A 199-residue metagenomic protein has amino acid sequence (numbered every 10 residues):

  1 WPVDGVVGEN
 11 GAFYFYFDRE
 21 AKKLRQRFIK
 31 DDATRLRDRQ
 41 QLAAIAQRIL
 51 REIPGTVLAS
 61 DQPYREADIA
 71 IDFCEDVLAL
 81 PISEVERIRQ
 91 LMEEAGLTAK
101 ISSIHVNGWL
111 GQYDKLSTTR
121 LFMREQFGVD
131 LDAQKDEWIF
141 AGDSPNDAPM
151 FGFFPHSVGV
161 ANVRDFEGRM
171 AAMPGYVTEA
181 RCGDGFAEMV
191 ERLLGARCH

Functional and structural regions predicted by a protein language model:
W1-D61: Active-site phosphate-binding/coordination module
W1-P2, N10, A95, F153-F154 (+1 more regions): Short, structured coil segments at secondary-structure junctions
W1-V3, K23-Q26, D76-V77, T118 (+1 more regions): Short, hinge-like loop/turn segments at secondary-structure boundaries
V7-N10, D18, Q62, S103 (+2 more regions): Residues at the C-termini of beta-strands that transition into short coil/loop
F13-Y16, Y64-A67, V106-G108, C182-A187: A short acidic, often aromatic-flanked loop/helix-cap motif at beta-alpha or helix-coil junctions that lines enzyme
R19-Q26, F73-C74, R192-R197: Short, surface-exposed amphipathic charged segments that create phosphate/polyanion-binding patches used for binding
A44-I139, P145-F153: Conserved acidic, metal-coordinating active-site core of Asp-based, Mg2+-dependent phosphoryl-transfer enzymes
L116-H199: Mg2+-dependent phosphoryl-transfer enzymes with acidic/Ser/Thr/Gly-rich catalytic loops
